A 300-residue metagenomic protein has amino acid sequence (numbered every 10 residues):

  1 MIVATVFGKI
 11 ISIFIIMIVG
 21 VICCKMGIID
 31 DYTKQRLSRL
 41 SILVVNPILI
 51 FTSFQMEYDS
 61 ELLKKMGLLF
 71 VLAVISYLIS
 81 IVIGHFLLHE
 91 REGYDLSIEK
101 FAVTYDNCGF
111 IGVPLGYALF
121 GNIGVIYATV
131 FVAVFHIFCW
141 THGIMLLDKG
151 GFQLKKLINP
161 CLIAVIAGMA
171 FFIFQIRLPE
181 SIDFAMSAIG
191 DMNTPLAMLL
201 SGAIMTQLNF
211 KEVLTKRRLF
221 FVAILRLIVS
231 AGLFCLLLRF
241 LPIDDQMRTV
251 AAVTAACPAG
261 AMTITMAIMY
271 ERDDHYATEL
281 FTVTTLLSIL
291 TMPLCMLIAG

Functional and structural regions predicted by a protein language model:
M1-G300: Alpha-helical transmembrane segments of multi-pass small-molecule/ion transporters
